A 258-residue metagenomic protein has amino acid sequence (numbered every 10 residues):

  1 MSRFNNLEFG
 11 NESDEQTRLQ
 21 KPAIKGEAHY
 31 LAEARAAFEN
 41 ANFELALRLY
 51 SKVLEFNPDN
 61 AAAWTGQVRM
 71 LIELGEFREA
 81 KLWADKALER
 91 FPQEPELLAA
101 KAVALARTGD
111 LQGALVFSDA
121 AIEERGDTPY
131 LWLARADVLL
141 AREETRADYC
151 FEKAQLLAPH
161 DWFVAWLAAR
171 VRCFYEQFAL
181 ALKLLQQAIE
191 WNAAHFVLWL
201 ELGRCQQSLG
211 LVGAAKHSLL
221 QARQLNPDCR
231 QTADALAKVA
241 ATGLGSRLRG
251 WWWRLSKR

Functional and structural regions predicted by a protein language model:
L7-H29: TPR-adjacent "capping" and linker segments in tetratricopeptide-repeat scaffold/adaptor proteins
E8-G10, N40-R48, L74-K86, T108-A120 (+4 more regions): Structural signature of tandem alpha-helical TPR/SEL1-like repeats, specifically the intra-repeat loop/turn
P22, F56, R90-F91, E124 (+3 more regions): Structural marker of alpha-solenoid helical repeat scaffolds
A23-F56, A62, G66-E73, V103 (+2 more regions): Alpha-helical segment of the N-proximal tetratricopeptide repeat
E27, A61-A62, P95-E96, D127-Y130 (+3 more regions): Helix-start (N-cap) detector for alpha-helical repeat units in TPR-like alpha-solenoids, especially tetratricopeptide
R69, V103, Y130-A141, D148-E190: Alpha-helical adaptor scaffolds
D137-A141, R170, R204-Q207, C229-R247: TPR/TPR-like alpha-solenoid helical repeat scaffolds
